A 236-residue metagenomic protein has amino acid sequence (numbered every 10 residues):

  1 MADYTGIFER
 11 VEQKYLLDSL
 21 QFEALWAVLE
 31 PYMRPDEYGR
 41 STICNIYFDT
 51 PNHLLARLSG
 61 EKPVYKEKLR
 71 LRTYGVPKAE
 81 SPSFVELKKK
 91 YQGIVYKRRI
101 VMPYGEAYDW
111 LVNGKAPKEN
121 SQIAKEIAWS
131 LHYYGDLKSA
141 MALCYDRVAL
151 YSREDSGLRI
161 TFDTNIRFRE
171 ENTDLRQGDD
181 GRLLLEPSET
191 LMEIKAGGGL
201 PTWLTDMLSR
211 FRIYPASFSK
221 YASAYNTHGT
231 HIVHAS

Functional and structural regions predicted by a protein language model:
M1-S236: Phosphate-end processing signature that detects enzymes handling 5′-triphosphorylated RNA and polyphosphate
